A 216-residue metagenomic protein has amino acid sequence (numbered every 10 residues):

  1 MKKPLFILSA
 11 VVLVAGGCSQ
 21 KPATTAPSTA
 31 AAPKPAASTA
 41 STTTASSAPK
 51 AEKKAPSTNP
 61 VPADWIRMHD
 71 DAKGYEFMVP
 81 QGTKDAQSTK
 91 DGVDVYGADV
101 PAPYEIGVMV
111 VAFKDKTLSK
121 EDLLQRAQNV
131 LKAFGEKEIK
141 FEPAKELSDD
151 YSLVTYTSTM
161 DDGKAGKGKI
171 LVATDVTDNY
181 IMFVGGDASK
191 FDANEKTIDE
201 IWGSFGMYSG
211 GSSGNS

Functional and structural regions predicted by a protein language model:
M1-G16: Sec-dependent bacterial lipoprotein signal peptides
G16-A48: Bacterial lipoprotein signal-peptidase II cleavage site
P35-K73: N-terminal low-complexity, Pro/Thr/Ser-rich intrinsically disordered segments that act as propeptides or flexible
V61-R67, K90-V95, L147-T157: Short, hydrophobic/aromatic-rich segments at coil-to-beta transitions
A72-D122: Secretory pathway targeting signatures of secreted, lumenal, and periplasmic proteins
P80, K120-Q128, E195-W202: Extracytoplasmic/secreted envelope proteins and their assembly/folding machinery, especially bacterial periplasmic
T83, D178-S216: Surface-exposed amphipathic alpha-helical segments
A127-V176: Signature of long, low-cysteine stretches enriched in small and polar/charged residues
